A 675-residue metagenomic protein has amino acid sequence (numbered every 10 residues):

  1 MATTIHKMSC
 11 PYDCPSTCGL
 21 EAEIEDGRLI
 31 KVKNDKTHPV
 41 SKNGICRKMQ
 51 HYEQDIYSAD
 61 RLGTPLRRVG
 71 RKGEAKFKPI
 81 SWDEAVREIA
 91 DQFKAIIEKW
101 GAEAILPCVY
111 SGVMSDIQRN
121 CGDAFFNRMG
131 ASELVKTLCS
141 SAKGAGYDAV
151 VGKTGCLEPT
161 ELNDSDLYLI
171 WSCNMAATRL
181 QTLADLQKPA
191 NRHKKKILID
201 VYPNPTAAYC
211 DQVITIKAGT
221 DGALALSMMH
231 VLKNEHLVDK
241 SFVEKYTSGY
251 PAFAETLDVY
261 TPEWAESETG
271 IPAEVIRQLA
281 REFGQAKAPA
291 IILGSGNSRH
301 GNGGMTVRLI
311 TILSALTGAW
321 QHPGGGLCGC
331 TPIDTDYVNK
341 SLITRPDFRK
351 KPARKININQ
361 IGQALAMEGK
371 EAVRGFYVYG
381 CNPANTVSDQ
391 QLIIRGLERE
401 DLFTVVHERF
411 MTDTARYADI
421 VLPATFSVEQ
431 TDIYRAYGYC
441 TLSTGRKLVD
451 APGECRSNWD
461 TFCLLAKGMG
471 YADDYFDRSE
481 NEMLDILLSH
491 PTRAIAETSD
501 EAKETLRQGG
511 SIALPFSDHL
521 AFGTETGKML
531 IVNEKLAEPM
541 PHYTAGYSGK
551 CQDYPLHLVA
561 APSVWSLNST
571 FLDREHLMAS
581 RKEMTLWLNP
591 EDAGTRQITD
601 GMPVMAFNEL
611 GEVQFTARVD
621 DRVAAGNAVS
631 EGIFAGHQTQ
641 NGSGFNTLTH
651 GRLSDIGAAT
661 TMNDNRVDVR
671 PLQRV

Functional and structural regions predicted by a protein language model:
M1-E235, V259, P272, K351 (+3 more regions): N-terminal export/assembly segments and adjacent metallocofactor-ligating motifs of anaerobic energy-metabolism
S9, P15, I393, R399-F403 (+3 more regions): Phosphate/diphosphate-binding loops
T64, R68-P79, E84, H230 (+6 more regions): N-terminal leader/propeptide and maturation segments of large enzyme subunits in energy/redox metabolism and hydrolases
W100-A104, V238-V243, A290, Q321-C328 (+1 more regions): Flexible, glycine/charged-enriched surface loops at secondary-structure junctions
I117-I199, T206, G222-L226, T311-Y417 (+2 more regions): Extended redox/cofactor-interaction regions of prokaryotic respiratory oxidoreductases
C210-I216, T425-V428, C440-P452: Short beta-alpha connecting loops at secondary-structure transitions that line or flank enzyme active sites
M228, T247-I361: Active-site phosphate/pyrophosphate-binding segments
P452, N458-K503, S569, R574-L586 (+1 more regions): Long, contiguous, secondary-structure-rich segments that constitute the structural scaffold of globular domains
